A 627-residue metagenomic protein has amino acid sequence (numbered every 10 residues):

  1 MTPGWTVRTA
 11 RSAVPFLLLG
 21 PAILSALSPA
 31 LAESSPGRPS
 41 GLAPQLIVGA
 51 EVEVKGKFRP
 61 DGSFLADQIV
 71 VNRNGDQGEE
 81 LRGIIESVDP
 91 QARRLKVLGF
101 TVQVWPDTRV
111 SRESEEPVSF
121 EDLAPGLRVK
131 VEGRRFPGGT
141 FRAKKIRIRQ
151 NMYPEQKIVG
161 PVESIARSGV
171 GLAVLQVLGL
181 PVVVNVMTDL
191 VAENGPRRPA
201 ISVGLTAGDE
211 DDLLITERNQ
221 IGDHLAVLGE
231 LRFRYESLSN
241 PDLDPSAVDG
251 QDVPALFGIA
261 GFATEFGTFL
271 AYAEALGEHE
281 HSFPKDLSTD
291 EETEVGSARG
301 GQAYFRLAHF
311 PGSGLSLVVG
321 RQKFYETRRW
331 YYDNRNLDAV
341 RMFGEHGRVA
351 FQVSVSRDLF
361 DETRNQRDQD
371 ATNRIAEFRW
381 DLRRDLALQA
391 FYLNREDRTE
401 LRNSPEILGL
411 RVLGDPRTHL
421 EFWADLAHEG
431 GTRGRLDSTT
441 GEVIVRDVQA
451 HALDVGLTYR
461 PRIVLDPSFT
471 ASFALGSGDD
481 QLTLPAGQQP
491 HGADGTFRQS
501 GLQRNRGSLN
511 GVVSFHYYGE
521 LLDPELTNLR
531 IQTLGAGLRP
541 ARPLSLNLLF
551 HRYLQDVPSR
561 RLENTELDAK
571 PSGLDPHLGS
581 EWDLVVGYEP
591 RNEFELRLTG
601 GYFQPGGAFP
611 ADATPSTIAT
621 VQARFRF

Functional and structural regions predicted by a protein language model:
T2-R11, P15-L214, D286: Short, flexible, surface-exposed loop segments at domain boundaries
D61, G138, G300, N334-L337 (+1 more regions): Parallel beta-helix/beta-solenoid
D61, V88, G138, I165 (+7 more regions): Short coil/turn motifs at secondary-structure junctions
E79, Q156, G171, L256 (+8 more regions): Exposed loop/turn and edge beta-strand positions of beta-sandwich/beta-sheet ligand-binding modules
L205-L317, G344, L413-F422, E429-R433 (+5 more regions): Beta-barrel outer-membrane channel/assembly domains of diderm bacteria
E292-T293, R364-N365, E400, T432-V445 (+3 more regions): Solvent-exposed loop segments that connect transmembrane elements
P311-L317, Y325-A486, R539, F550-R552 (+3 more regions): Signature for the C-terminal beta-barrel architecture of outer-membrane proteins
G320: Aromatic-lined carbohydrate-recognition surfaces of secreted/lumenal glycan-active proteins
